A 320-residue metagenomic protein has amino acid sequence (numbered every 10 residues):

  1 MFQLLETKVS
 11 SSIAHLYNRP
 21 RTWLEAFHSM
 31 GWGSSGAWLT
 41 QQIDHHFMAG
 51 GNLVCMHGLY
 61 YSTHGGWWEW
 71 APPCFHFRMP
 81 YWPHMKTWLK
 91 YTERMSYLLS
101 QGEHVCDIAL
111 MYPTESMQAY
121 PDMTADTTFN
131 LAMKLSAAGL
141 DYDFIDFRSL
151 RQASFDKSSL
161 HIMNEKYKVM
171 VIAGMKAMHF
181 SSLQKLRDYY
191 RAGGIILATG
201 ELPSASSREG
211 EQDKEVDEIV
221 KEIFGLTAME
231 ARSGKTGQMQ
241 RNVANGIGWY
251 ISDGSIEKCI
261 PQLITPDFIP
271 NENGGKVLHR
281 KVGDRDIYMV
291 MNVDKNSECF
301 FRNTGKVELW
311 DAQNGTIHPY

Functional and structural regions predicted by a protein language model:
M1-Y320: Carbohydrate-binding surfaces of carbohydrate-active enzymes
